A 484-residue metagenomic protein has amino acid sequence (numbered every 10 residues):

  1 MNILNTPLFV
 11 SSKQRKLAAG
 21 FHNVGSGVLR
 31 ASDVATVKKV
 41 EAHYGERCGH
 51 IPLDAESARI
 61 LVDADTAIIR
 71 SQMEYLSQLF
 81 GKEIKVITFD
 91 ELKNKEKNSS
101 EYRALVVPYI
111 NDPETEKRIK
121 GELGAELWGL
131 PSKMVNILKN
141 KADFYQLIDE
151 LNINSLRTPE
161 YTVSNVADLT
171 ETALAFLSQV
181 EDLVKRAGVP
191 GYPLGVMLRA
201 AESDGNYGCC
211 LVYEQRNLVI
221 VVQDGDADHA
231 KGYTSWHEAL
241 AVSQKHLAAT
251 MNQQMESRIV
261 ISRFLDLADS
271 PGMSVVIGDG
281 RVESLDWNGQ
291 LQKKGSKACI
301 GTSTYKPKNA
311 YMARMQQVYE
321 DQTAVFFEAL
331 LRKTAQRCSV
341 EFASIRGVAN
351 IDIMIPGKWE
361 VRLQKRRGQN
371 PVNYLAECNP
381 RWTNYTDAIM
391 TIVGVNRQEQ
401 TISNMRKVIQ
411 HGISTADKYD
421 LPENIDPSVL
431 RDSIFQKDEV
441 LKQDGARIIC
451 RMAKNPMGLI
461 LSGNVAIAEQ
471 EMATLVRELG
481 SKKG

Functional and structural regions predicted by a protein language model:
M1-I3: Non-Sec secretion/translocation targeting segments of pathogen effectors
D33-D54: Histidine-anchored nucleotide/phosphate-binding helix
H43-R47, L61-D182, G188-G191, S203-D204: Conserved N-proximal alpha/beta basic substrate-recognition cap immediately N-terminal to, or forming the N-lobe
R157-Y161, P193-V242, P271-G272, K294-M315: Glycine-rich phosphate-binding loop of ATP-grasp-fold ATP-dependent ligases
P190-L194, V212, D228-S296, M354-L375: Phosphate-binding site of ATP-dependent enzymes
V222-K231, V275-K333, N379-G412: ATP-dependent carboxylate/phosphate-activation module, predominantly the ATP-grasp catalytic core and closely related
K245-F264, K297-N370, I409-L441: A long amphipathic alpha-helix within ATP-dependent nucleotide-binding catalytic cores
R397-G484: Peripheral (often C-terminal) accessory segments that flank ATP-dependent C-N-forming ligase machineries
